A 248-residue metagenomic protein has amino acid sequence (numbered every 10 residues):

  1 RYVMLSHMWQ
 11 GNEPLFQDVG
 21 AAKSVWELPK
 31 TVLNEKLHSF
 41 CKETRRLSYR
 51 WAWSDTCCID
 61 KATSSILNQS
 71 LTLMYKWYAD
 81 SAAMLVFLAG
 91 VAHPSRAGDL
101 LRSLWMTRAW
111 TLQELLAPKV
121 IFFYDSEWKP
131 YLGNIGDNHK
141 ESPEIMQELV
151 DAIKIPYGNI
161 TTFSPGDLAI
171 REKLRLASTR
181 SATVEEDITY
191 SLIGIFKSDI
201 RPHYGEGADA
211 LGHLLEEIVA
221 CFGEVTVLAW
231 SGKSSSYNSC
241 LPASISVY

Functional and structural regions predicted by a protein language model:
R1-R171, S178: Intrinsically disordered, low-complexity acidic segments that are enriched in bulky aromatics
P156-Y248: Short helix/strand-capping turn motifs
